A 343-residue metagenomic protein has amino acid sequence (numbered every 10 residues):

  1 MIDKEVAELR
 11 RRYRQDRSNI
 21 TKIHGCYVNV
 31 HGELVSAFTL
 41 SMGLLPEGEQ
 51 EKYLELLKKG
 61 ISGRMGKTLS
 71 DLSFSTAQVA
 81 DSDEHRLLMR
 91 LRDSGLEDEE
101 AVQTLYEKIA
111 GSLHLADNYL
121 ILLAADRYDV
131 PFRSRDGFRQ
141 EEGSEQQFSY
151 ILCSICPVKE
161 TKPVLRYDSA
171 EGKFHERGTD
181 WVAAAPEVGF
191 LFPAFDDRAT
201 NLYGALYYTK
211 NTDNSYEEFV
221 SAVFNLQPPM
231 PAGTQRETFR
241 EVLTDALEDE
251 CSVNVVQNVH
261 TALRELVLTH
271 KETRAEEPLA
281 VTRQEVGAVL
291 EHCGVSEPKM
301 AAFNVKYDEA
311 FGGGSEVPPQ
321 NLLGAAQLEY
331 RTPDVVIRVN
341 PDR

Functional and structural regions predicted by a protein language model:
D3-N19, H24-R331, R338: Long, hydrophobic alpha/beta structural blocks
D342-R343: Hydrophobic, glycine-enriched assembly/anchoring segments
